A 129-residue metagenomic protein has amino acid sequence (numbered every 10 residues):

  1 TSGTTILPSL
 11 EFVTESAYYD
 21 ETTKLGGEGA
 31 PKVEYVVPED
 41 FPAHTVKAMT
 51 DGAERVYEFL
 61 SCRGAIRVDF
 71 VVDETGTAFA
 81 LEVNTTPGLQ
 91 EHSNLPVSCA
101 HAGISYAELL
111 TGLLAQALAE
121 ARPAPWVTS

Functional and structural regions predicted by a protein language model:
T1-T23, V68, F79-N84, S93: Beta-strand scaffold of nucleotide-dependent catalytic cores
T4, H44, A48, Q90 (+1 more regions): Conserved active-site and cofactor/substrate-binding residues in soluble primary-metabolism enzymes
T4, S16-A17, L25-A30, D40-P42 (+1 more regions): Short, low-complexity, polar/charged sequence segments that are solvent-exposed and flexible
P8, Y35-P38, P87, P96: Proline-rich low-complexity regions
L10, A53-Y57, L110, L114: Generic hydrophobic alpha-helical scaffold/packing signal
F12-E15, G27, L89, A119: Active-site/binding-pocket entry motifs
E28-D73, A121, P125-T128: A long amphipathic alpha-helix within ATP-dependent nucleotide-binding catalytic cores
V72, T77-S129: C-terminal active-site "lid" helix and adjoining low-complexity regulatory extension at the edge of ATP-using catalytic
